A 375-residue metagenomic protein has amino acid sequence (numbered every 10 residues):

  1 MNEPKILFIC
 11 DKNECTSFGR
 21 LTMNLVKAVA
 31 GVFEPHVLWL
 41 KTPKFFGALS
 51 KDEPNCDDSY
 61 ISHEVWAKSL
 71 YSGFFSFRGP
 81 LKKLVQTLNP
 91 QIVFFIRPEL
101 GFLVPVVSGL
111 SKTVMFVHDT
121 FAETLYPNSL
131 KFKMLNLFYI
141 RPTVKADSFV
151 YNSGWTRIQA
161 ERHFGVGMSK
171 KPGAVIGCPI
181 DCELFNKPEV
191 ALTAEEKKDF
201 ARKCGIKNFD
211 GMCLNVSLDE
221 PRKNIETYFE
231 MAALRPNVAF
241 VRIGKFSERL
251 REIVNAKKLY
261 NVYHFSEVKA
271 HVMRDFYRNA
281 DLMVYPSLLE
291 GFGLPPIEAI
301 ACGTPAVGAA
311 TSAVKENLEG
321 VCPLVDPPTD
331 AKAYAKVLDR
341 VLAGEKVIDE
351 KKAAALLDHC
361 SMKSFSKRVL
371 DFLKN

Functional and structural regions predicted by a protein language model:
L7, K207-K223, A232: Conserved donor-binding/catalytic core segment of Leloir-type glycosyltransferases
K82, K131-F149: Membrane-proximal helix-turn-helix segments that form the acceptor-binding/catalytic region of lipid-linked
W155, P179: Carbohydrate-associated surface elements
R251-R274: Nucleotide-activated donor-binding/catalytic signature segment of Leloir-type glycosyltransferases, i.e., the conserved
D275-A280: Short alpha-helical donor nucleotide-sugar binding micro-motif in glycosyltransferases
L288: Aromatic "clamp/platform" in nucleotide-sugar-dependent glycosyltransferases that forms part of the donor/acceptor
P305-G308: Short hydrophobic beta-strand element within catalytic cores of glycosyltransferases and related nucleotide-activated
K315-R340: Change "using UDP/GDP/dTDP sugars" to "using nucleotide sugars
